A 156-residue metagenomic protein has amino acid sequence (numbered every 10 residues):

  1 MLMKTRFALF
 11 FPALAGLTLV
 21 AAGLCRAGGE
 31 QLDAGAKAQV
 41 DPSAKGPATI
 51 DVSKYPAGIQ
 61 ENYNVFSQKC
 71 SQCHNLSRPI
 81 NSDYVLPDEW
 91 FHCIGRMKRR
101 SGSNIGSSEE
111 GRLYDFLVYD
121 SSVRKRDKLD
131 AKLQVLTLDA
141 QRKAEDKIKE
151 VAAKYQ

Functional and structural regions predicted by a protein language model:
M1-R6: N-terminal secretory signal peptides that target proteins for export/translocation
P12-A21: Bacterial N-terminal signal peptides
A21, C25-G29: Boundary at the C-terminal end of the N-terminal hydrophobic targeting segment
E30-A57, S67, S107-Q156: Flexible coil segments in periplasmic/lumen-exposed cytochrome c-class electron-transfer proteins
N64-L76, E89-G95, R99-R100, G111-D115: C-type cytochrome heme c attachment motif
S77-S82, R100-S103, D120-D127: Inter-heme linker and motif-flanking segments adjacent to c-type heme-binding CXXCH motifs in c-type cytochromes
S82-D88: Short cysteine/histidine-rich zinc-coordinating motifs and their immediately flanking basic loops
